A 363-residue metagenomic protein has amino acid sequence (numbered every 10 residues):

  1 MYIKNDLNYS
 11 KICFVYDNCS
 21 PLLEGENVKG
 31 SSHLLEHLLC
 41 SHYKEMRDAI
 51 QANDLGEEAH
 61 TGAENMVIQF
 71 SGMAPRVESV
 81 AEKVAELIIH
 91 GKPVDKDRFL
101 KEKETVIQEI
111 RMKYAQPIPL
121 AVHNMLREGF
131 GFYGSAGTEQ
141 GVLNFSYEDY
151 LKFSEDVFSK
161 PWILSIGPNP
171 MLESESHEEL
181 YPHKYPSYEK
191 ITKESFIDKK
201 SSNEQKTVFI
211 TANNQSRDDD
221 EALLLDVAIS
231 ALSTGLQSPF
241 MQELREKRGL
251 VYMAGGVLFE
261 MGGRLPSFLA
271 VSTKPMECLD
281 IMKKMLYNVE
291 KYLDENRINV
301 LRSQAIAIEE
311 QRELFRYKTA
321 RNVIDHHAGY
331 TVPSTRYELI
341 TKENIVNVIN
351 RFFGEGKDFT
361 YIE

Functional and structural regions predicted by a protein language model:
M1-A49, E82-K83, T138, L151-E243 (+1 more regions): His/Glu-rich zincin catalytic helix
M46-S187, Q215-S216, K247-E363: Charge-rich, well-structured scaffold segments of protease-associated domains
